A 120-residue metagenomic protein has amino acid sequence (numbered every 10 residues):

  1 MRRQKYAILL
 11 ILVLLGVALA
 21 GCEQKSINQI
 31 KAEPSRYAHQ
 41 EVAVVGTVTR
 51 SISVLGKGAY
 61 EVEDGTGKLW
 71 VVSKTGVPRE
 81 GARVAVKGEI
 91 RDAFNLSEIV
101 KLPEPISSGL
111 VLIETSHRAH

Functional and structural regions predicted by a protein language model:
M1-C22: Sec-dependent bacterial lipoprotein signal peptides
L19-H120: OB-fold and OB-like single-stranded nucleic-acid-recognition modules and their adjacent interaction interfaces
